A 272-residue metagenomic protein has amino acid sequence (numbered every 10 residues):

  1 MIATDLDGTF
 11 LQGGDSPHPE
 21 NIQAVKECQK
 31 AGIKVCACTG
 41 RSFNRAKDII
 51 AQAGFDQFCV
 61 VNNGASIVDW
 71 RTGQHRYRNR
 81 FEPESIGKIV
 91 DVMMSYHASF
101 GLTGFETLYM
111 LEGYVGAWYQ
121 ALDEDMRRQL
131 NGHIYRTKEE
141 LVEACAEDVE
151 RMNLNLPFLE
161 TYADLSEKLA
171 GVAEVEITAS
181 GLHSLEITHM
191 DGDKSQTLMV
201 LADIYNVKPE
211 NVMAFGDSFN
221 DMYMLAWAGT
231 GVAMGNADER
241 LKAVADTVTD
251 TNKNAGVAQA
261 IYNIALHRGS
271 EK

Functional and structural regions predicted by a protein language model:
M1, H18, E186-K272: Mg2+-dependent phosphoryl-transfer enzymes with acidic/Ser/Thr/Gly-rich catalytic loops
M1-G13: Asp-based phosphoryl-transfer active-site loop
D15-I33, R78-S85, Y135-E139, D191-D203 (+2 more regions): Short, acidic loop-to-helix structural element flanking the phosphoryl-transfer center in phosphate-processing enzymes
S16-L122: Active-site phosphate-binding/coordination module
C28, T39, N63, M152 (+3 more regions): Residue-level signal for inorganic ion chemistry
G32-C36, D56-Q57, R151, E210-N211 (+2 more regions): Short active-site oxyanion
A53-F55, N63, R71, V172-A173 (+2 more regions): Short, structured coil segments at secondary-structure junctions
V92, Y96-S99, T103-F215: Conserved acidic, metal-coordinating active-site core of Asp-based, Mg2+-dependent phosphoryl-transfer enzymes
